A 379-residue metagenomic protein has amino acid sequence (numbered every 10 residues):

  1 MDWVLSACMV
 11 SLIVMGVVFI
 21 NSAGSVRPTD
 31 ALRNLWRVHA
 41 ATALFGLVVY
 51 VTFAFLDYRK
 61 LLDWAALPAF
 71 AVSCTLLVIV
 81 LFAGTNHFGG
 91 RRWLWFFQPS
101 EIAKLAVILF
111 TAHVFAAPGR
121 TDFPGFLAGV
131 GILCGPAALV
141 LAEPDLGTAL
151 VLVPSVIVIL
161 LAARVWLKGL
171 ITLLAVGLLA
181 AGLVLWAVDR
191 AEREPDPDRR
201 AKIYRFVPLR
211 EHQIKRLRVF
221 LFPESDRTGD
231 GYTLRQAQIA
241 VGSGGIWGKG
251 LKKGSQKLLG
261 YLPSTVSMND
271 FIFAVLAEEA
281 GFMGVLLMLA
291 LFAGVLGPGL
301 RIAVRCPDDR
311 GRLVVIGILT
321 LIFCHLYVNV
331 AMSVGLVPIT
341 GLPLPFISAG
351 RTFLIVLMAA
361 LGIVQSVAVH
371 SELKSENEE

Functional and structural regions predicted by a protein language model:
D2-A7, S11-L12, V17-P144, V330-P343 (+3 more regions): Membrane-helix boundary/helix-loop-helix interface segments in multi-pass membrane proteins
A41-V49, E279-L296: Hydrophobic alpha-helical transmembrane segments
L67, A71-C74, F123-L139, L146-R205 (+1 more regions): Hydrophobic alpha-helical segments of polytopic membrane proteins
V78, I157-V158, F323, L361: Hydrophobic residues within the alpha-helical transmembrane core of Major Facilitator Superfamily
H87, W93, L174-F282, D309-R310: Hydrophobic, glycine- and aromatic-enriched re-entrant/interface helices and adjoining loop segments
E101, G125-G129, L173, L313-L321: Alpha-helical transmembrane segments of multi-pass membrane proteins, especially transporters and channels
F115, L150, S155-G169, S255-G284 (+1 more regions): Interfacial segments of multi-pass membrane proteins
L300-T340, I347: Loop-to-helix entry and N-terminal half of a specific, functionally important transmembrane alpha helix in multi-pass
